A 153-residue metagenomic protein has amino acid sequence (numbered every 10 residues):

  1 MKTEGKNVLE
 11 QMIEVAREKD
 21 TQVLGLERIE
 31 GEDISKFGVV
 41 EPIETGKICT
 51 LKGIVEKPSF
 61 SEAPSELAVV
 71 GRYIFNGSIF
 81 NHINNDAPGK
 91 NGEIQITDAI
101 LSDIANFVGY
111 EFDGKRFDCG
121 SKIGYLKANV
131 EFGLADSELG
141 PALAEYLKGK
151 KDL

Functional and structural regions predicted by a protein language model:
M1-V39, I83-N85: Conserved beta-loop-beta/alpha segment of the NTase-like Rossmann-fold superfamily that binds/positions NTPs
G5-K6, R17, T45-E145: Catalytic-core segments of class I nucleotidyltransferases/pyrophosphorylases that form NMP-activated intermediates
G38-E41, Y73: Conserved hydrophobic/aromatic positions in well-ordered beta-strands
A144-L153: Intrinsic disorder at enzyme termini
